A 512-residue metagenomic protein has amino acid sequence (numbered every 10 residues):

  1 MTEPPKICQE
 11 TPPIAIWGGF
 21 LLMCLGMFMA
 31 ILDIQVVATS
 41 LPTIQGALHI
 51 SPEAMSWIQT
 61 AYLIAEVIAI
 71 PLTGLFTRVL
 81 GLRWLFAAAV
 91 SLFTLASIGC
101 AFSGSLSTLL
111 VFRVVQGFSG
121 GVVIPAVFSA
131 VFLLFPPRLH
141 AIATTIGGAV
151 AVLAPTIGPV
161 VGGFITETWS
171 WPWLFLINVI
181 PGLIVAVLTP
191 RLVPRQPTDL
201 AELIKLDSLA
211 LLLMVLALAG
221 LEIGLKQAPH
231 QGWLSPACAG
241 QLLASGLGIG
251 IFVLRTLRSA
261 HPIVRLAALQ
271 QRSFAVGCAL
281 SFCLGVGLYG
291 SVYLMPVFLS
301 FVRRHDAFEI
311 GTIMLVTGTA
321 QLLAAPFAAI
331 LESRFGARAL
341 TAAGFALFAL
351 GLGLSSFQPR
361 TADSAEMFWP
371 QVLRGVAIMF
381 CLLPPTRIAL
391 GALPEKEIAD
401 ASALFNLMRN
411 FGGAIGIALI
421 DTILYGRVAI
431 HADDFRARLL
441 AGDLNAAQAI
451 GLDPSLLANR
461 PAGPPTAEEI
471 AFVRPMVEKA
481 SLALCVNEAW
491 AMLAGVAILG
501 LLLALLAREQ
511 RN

Functional and structural regions predicted by a protein language model:
M1-P12: Short, Lys/Arg-rich, polar N-terminal cytosolic tail immediately upstream of the first transmembrane signal-anchor
I14-F86, S97, S107-L110, V150 (+6 more regions): Transmembrane core module of solute transporters
T39, L63, I70-A210, P236: Helix-loop-helix hairpins in multi-pass membrane proteins, especially solute transporters
A54, I388, R409-R508: Hydrophobic transmembrane architecture of multi-pass small-molecule transporters
A54, L139-I146, E309, E397-L404 (+1 more regions): Cytoplasmic loop-to-transmembrane helix junctions
I98-F102, A186-R191, G250-L254, G353-F357 (+4 more regions): Membrane-embedded alpha-helical segments of multi-pass transporters/permeases
I146-P159, M367-G451: Small-residue-rich alpha-helical segments with characteristic i,i+4
V179-P197, L216-K226, S245-R258, L503-R508: C-terminal membrane-cytosol helix-exit motif in multi-pass small-molecule transporters
